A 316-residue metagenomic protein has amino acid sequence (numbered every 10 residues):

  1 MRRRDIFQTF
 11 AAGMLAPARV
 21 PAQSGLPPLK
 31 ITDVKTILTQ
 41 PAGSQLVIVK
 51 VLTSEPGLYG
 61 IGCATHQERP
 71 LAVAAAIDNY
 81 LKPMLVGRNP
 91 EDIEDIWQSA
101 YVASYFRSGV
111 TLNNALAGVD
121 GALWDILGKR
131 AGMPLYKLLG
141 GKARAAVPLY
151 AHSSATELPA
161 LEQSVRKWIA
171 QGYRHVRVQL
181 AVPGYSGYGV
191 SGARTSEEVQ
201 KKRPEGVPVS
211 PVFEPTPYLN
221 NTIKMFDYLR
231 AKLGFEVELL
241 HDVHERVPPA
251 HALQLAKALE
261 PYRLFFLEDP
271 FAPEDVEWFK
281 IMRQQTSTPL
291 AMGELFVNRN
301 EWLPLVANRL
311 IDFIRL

Functional and structural regions predicted by a protein language model:
R2-A22: N-terminal export signals
Q23-H66: Structured beta-strand/loop patches that form or line metal/cofactor-binding pockets in enzymes
I31, G57, L81, V119 (+4 more regions): Conserved, mostly hydrophobic/aromatic
E55, Y59-R130: Metal- or metallocofactor-binding catalytic centers and their adjacent structured scaffolds across diverse enzyme
D120-A151, Q171: Glycine-rich, aromatic-flanked loop segments that form ligand/cofactor-binding clefts across common enzyme folds
D125, K137, D227, K280 (+1 more regions): Active-site phosphate/pyrophosphate- and oxyanion-stabilizing loops and adjacent acidic/basic residues in soluble
A146-Q285: Metal-dependent enolase-superfamily TIM-barrel catalytic cores that perform enediolate-based chemistry
F279, Q285, P289-L316: Catalytic alpha/beta core domains of metabolic enzymes, predominantly
